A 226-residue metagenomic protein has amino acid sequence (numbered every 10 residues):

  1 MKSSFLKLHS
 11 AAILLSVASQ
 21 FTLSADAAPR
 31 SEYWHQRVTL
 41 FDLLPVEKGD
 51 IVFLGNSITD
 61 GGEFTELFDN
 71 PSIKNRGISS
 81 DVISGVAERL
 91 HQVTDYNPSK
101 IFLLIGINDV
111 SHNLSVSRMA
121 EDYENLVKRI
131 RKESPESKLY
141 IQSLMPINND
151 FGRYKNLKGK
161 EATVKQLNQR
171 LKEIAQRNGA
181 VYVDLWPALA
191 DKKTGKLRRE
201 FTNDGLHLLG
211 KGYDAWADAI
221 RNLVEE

Functional and structural regions predicted by a protein language model:
M1-A11: Bacterial N-terminal signal peptides that target proteins for export
H9-Q20: Bacterial N-terminal signal peptides
L15, I147-E226: Catalytic His-Asp segment of secreted/periplasmic serine-dependent ester chemistry enzymes
L23-K100, K196: Serine-esterase "nucleophile elbow" of acetyl-processing enzymes
I51-S57, V82-R118, L208-E226: N-terminal/domain-start segments enriched in small and hydrophobic, helix-friendly residues, covering either
G77-I78, I105-V110, L144, A190: Cell-envelope and extracellular/periplasmic
V116-L126, E161-L167: Charged helix-capping and loop-helix junction motifs
S134-K138: A short helix->loop->beta-strand "cap" motif at the edges of active sites that frequently abuts
